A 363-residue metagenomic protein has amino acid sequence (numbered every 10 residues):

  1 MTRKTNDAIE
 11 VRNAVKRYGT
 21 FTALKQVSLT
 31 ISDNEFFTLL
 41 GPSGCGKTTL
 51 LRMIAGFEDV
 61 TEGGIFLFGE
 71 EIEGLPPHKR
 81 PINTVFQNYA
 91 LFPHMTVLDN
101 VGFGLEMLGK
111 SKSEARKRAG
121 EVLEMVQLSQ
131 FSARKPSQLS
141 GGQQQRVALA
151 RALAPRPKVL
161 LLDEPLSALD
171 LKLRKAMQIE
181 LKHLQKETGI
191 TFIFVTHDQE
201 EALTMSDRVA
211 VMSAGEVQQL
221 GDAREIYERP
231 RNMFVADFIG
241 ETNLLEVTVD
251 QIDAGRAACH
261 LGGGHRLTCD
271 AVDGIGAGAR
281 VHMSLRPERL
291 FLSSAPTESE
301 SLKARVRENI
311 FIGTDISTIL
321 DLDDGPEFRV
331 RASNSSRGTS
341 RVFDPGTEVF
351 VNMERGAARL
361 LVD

Functional and structural regions predicted by a protein language model:
V27-T38, F92: Pre-Walker A (P-loop) beta-loop-beta motif of ABC nucleotide-binding domains
F36, L75-D237: ABC ATPase nucleotide-binding domains
L40-P42: The feature captures the beta-strand-to-loop junction immediately N-terminal to the Walker
A55: Helix-to-loop junction immediately C-terminal to a conserved catalytic motif
G63-E71: Conserved ABC transporter NBD signature motif
T242, I252-D363: Non-catalytic connector elements of ABC transporters
